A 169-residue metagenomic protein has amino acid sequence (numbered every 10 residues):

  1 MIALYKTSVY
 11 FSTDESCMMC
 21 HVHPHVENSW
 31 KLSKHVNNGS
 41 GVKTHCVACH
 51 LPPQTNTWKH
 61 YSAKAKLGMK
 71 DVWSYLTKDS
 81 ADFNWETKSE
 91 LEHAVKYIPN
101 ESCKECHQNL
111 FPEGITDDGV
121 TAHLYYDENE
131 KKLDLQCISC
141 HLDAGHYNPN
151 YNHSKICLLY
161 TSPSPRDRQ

Functional and structural regions predicted by a protein language model:
M1-E130, N150-L159: Sequence context of c-type cytochrome heme-c attachment sites
L135-Q136: Short "repeat-start/strand-capping" segments in structured domains, especially the N-termini of parallel beta-helix
S139-L142: Short, exposed beta-strand-loop hairpins at the edges of beta-sheets in extracellular/periplasmic proteins
Y160-Q169: Conserved small/polar residues in nucleotide/adenosyl-binding loops
